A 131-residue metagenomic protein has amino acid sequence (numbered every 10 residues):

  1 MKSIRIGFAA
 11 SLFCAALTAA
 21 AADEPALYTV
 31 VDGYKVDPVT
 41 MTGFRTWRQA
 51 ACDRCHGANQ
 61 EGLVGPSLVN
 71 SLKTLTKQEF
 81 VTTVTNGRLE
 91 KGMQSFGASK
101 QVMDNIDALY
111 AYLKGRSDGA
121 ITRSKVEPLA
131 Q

Functional and structural regions predicted by a protein language model:
M1-R5: Positively charged n-region of N-terminal signal peptides that target proteins for export
G7-A16: Bacterial N-terminal signal peptides
A15, T46-Q49: Processing junctions and N-termini across compartments
L17-A21: Sec/Tat signal peptide C-region and signal peptidase I cleavage site
A22-M41, Q49-A50, K91-Q131: Flexible coil segments in periplasmic/lumen-exposed cytochrome c-class electron-transfer proteins
Y34, P38-R45, G57-A98: Gly/Gly-Pro-rich "capping" loops immediately C-terminal to redox-active cysteine motifs in periplasmic/lumenal
C52-C55: Short cysteine clusters
